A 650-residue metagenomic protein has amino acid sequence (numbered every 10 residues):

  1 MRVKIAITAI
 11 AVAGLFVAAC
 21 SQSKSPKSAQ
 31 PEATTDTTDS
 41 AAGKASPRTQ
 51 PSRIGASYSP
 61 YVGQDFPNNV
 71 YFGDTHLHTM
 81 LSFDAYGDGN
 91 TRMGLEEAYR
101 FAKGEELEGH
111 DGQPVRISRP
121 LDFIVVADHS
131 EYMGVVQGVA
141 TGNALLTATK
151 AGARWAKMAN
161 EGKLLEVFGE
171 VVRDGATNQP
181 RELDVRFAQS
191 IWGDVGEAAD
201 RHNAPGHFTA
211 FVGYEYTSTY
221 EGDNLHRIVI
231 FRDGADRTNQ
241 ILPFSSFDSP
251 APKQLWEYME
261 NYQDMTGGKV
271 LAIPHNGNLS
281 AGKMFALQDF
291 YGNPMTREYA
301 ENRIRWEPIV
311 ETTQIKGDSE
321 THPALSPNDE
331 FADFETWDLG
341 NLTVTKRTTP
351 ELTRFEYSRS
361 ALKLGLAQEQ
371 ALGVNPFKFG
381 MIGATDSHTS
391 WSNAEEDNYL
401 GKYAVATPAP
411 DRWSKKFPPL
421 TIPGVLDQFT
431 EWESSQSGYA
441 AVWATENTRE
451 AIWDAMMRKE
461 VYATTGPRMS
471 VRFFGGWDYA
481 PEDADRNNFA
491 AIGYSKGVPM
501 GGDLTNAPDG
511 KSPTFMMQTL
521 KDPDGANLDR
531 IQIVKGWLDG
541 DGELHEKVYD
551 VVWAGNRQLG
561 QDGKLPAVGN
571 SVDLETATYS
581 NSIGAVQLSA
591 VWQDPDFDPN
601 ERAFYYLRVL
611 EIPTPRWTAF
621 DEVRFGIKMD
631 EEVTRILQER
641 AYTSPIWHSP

Functional and structural regions predicted by a protein language model:
M1-I7: Bacterial N-terminal signal peptides that target proteins for export
A13-G14, I636: Residue-level signal for mature regions of secreted extracellular proteins and peptides
V17-A19: C-terminal motif of bacterial Sec signal peptides marking the signal peptidase cleavage site
S21-L95, Y99-A102, E106-K150, A156 (+5 more regions): C-terminal functional module detector
D84-G89, A176-Q189, T238-P250, R347-E356: The substrate-binding groove and active-site-proximal loops of carbohydrate-active enzymes, especially glycoside
T147-Q179: Aromatic- and acidic-residue-enriched carbohydrate-binding clefts of CAZyme catalytic domains
I230-R232: Long, charge-dense tracts
A251-Y262, L279: Short loop/hinge segments at the start of secondary-structure elements
